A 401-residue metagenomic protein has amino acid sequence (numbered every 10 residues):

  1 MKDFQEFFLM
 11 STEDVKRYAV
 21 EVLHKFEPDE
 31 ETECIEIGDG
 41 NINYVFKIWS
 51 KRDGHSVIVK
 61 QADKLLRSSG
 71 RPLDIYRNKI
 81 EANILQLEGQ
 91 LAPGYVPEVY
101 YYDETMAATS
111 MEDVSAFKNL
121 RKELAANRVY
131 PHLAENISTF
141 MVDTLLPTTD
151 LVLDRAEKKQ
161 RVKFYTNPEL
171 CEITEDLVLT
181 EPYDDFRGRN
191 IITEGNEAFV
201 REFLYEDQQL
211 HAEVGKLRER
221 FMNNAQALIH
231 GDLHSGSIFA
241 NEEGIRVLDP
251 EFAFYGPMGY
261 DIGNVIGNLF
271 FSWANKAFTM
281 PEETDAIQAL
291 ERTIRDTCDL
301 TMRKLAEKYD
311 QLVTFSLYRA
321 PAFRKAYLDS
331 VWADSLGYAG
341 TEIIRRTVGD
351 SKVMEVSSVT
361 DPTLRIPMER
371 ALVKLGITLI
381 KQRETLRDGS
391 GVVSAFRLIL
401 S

Functional and structural regions predicted by a protein language model:
M1-A107, E242, R383, S390-S401: Conserved NTP-binding catalytic cores of kinases and kinase-like/nucleotidyltransferase enzymes across multiple kinase
I35-S50, V57-V59, A212-Y260: Active-site acidic catalytic loop and adjacent metal/ATP-binding pocket of ATP-dependent phosphoryl transfer enzymes
K51-S56, Q61-L170, T174: Conserved ATP-binding subdomain of kinase catalytic cores across diverse folds
Q61-R67, M111-N127, L146-P147, F271 (+2 more regions): A glycine-centered beta->alpha junction motif in the catalytic cores of kinase/phosphotransferase enzymes
L66-Y76, A277-Q288, V359-R365: Short, flexible/disordered intra-domain loops and linkers
N83, G259-V313, A339-V356: Active-site activation/catalytic loop segments of kinase-like enzymes and analogous catalytic loops in related
R121-F140, L146, D150-H230, N241 (+1 more regions): ATP-dependent phospho-/nucleotidyl transfer catalytic cores
P321-S401: ATP/Mg2+ or Mg2+-diphosphate-binding catalytic cores that bind nucleotide phosphates or diphosphates via glycine-rich
